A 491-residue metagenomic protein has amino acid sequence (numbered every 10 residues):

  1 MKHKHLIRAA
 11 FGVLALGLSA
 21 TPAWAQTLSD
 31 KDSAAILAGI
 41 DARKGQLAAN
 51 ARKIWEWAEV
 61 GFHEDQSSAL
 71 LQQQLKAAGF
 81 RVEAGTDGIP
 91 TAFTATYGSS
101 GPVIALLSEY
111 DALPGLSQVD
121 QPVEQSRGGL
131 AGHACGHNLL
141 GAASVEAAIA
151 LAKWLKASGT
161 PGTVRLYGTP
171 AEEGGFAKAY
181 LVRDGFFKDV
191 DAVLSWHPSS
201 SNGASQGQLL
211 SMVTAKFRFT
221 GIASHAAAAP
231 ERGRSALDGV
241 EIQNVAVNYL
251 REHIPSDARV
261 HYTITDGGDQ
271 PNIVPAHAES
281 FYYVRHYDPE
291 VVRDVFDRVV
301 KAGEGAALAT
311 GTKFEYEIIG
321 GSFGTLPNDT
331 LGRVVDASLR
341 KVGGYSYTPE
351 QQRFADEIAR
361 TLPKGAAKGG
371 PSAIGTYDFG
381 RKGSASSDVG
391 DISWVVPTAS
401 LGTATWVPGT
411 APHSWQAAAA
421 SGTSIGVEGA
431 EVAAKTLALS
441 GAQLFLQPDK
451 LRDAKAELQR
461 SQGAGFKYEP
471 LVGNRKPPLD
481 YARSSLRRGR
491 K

Functional and structural regions predicted by a protein language model:
M1-F11: Bacterial N-terminal signal peptides that target proteins for export
A9-A20: Bacterial N-terminal signal peptides
T21-A25: Sec/Tat signal peptide C-region and signal peptidase I cleavage site
Q26, L237, E241-K491: Metal-dependent amide/peptide-bond hydrolase catalytic core, centered on the "pita-bread" metallohydrolase fold
Q26-H133, N138, A142-T163: Acidic/His- and Gly-rich active-site-bordering loop/insert found across diverse amide/peptide-bond hydrolases
I40-L47, A51, W55-A58, F62 (+8 more regions): Sec/Tat-exported extracytoplasmic proteins
I54, A95, L106, H137 (+9 more regions): Divalent metal-coordination and catalytic microenvironments
P122-G132, N138-L139, L155-P275, R285: Histidine/acidic-residue-rich, glycine-tolerant segments that coordinate divalent metal ions
